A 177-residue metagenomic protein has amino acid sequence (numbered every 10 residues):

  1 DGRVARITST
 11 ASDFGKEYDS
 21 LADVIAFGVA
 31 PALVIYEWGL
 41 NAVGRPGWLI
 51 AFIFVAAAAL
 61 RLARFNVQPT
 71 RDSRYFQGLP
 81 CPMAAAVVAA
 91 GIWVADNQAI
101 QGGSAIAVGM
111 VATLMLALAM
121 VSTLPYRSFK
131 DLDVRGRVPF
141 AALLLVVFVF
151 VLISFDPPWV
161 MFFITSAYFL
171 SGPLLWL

Functional and structural regions predicted by a protein language model:
D1-R6, I53-V67, A107-Y126: Hydrophobic, membrane-facing alpha-helical anchors
G2-A5, S9, P46, L60 (+4 more regions): Generic preference for well-ordered secondary structure
R3, I7-F65: Multi-pass membrane catalytic core of lipid/isoprenoid biosynthesis enzymes
I7-G15, G39-P46, V67-S73, Q98-I100 (+1 more regions): Short juxtamembrane and helix-loop transition motifs at transmembrane-helix boundaries in membrane proteins
G47-G91: Hydrophobic, well-structured mid-protein blocks that either form specific transmembrane helices
S73-L177: C-terminal membrane-associated helical module and adjoining short loops/tails
